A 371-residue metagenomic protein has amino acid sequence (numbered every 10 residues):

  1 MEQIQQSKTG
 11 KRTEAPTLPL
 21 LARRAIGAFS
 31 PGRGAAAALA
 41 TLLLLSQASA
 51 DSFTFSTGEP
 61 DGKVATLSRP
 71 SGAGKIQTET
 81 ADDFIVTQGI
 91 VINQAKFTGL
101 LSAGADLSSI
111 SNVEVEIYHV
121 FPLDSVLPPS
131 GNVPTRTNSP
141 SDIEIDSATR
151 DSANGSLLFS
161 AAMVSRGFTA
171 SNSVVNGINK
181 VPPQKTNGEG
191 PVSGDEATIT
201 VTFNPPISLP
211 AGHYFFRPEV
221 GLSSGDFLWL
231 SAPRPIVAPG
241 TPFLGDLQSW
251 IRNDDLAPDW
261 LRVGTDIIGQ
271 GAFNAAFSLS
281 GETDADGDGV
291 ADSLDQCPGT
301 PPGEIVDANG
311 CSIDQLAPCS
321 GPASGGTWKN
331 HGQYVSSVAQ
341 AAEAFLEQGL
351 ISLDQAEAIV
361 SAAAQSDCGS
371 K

Functional and structural regions predicted by a protein language model:
M1-P31: N-terminal secretory signal peptides that target proteins for export/translocation
G27, G34-S46: Bacterial N-terminal signal peptides
D51-A73: N-terminal leader/pro-regions and domain N-caps
Q77, L101, L107-F243: Aromatic- and Gly/Pro-enriched, solvent-exposed loop/edge beta-strand patches characteristic of beta-rich domains
T87-K96, A211: Extended extracellular/luminal ectodomain segments enriched in beta-structured repeat modules
R234-T283: PGST-rich, cysteine-poor low-complexity/disordered linker and tail segments that act as flexible spacers
E282-C368: Extracellular calcium-associated, cysteine-rich motifs in secreted modular proteins
